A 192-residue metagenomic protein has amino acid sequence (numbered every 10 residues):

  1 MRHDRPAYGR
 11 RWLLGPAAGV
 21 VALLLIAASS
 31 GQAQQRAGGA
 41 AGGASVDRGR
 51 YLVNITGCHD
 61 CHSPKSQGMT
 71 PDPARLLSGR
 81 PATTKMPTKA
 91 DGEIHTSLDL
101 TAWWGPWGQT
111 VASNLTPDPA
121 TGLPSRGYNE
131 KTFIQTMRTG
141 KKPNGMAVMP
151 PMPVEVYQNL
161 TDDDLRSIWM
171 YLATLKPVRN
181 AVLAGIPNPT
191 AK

Functional and structural regions predicted by a protein language model:
M1-L14: N-terminal secretory signal peptides that target proteins for export/translocation
G15-A27: Bacterial N-terminal signal peptides
A33-N54, Q67-M69, T121: Electrostatic cytochrome c docking/interface patches
G49, I55-K65, F133, I168 (+1 more regions): The canonical Cys-X-X-Cys-His
T70-L77: Short cysteine/histidine-rich zinc-coordinating motifs and their immediately flanking basic loops
L77-I134, E155-L165: Electron-transfer interface patches adjacent to heme c in soluble/periplasmic c-type cytochromes and di-/multiheme
G127-P143, V154-L183: C-terminal capping alpha-helices of c-type cytochrome domains
A184-K192: Short amphipathic alpha-helical linker/capping segments at the junctions of internal repeats and modular domains
